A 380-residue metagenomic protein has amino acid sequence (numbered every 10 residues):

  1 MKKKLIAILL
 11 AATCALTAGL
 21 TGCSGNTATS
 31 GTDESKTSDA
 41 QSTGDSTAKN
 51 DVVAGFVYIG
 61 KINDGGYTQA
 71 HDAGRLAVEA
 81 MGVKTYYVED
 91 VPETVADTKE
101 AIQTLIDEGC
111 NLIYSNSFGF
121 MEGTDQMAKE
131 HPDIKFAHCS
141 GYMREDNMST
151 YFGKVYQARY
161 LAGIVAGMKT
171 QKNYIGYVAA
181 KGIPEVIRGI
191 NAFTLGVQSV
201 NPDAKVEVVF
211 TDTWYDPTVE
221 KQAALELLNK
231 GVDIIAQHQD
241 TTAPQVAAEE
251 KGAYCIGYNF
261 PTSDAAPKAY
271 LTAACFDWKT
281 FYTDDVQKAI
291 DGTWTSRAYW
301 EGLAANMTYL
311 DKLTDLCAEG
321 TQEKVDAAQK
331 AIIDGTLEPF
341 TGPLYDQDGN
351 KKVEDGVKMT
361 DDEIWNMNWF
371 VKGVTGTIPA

Functional and structural regions predicted by a protein language model:
M1-L10: Positively charged n-region of N-terminal signal peptides that target proteins for export
K4, G25-N26: N-terminal helix-turn-helix DNA-binding module of bacterial transcription factors
L10-L16: Hydrophobic helical h-region of N-terminal Sec-dependent signal peptides in bacterial secretory/periplasmic proteins
T17-G22: C-terminal motif of bacterial Sec signal peptides marking the signal peptidase cleavage site
T27-A380: A residue-level marker of the well-folded mature domains of exported/periplasmic proteins
